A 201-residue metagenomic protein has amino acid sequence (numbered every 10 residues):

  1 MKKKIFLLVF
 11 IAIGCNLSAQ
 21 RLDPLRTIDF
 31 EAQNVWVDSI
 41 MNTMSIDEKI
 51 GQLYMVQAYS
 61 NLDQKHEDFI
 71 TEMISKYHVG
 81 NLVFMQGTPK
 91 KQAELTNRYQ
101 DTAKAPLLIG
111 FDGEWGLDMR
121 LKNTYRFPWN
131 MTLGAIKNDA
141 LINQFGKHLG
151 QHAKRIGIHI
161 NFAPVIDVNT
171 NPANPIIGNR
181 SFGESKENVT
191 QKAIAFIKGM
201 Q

Functional and structural regions predicted by a protein language model:
M1-P24: Bacterial Sec-dependent N-terminal signal peptides
K4, N16-A19, M44-I46, F69-S75: Short, flexible, solvent-exposed loop/turn segments with mixed acidic/basic and small polar residues
A12-G14, L53, K122: Alpha-helical transmembrane segments and their juxtamembrane interfaces
Q20-R21, L25-T27, A32, F69-I70 (+1 more regions): Short leucine-rich amphipathic alpha-helices used at interfaces
D29-L62: Mature N-terminal segment immediately following signal peptide/propeptide cleavage in secreted/periplasmic
Y59-K192: Enzymes and membrane/adaptor proteins characterized by extended Gly/Ser/Thr/Asp/Glu-rich, aromatic-dotted
